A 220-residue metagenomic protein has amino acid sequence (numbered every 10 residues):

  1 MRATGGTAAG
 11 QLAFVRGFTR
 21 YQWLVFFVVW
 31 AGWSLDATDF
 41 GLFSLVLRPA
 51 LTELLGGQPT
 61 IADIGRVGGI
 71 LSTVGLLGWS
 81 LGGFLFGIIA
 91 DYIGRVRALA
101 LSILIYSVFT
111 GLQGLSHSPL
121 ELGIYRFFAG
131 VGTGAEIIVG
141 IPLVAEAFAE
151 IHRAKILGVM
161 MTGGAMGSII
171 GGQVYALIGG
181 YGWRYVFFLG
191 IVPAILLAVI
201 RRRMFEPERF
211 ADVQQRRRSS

Functional and structural regions predicted by a protein language model:
M1-S220: Transmembrane-helix signature of 12-pass secondary carriers
